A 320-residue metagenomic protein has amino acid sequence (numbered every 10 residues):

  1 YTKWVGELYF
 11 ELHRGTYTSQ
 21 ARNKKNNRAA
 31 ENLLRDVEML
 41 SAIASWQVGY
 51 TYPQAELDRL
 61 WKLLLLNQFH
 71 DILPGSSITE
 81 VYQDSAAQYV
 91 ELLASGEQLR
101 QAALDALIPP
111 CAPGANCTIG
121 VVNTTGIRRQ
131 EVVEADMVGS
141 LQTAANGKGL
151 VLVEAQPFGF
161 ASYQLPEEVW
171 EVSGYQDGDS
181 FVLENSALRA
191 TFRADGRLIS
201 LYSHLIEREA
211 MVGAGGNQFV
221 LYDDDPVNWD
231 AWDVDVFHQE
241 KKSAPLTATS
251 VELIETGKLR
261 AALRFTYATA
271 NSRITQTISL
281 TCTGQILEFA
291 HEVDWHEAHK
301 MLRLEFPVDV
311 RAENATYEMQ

Functional and structural regions predicted by a protein language model:
Y1-A44, V48, S279, E288-E292: Structured mid-domain segments that build the active-site/substrate or prosthetic-cofactor binding neighborhood
W4, L8, M39-L60, P74-Y82 (+2 more regions): Short coil/turn segments at secondary-structure boundaries
T16-Q20, G96, W295, Q320: Short C-terminal domain-edge/linker segments immediately following a structured domain
K25-N26, N32, G49, W61 (+3 more regions): Short, functionally important structural connectors and interaction interfaces within domains
E31-A42, K62-H70, Q320: Short, hydrophobic/amphipathic alpha-helical patches that form generic packing surfaces within helical domains
Q54-D58, L66-E305: Catalytic and substrate-binding regions of extracellular carbohydrate-active enzymes, especially polysaccharide lyases
F306-Q320: Polysaccharide-binding surfaces and accessory modules of carbohydrate-active proteins
